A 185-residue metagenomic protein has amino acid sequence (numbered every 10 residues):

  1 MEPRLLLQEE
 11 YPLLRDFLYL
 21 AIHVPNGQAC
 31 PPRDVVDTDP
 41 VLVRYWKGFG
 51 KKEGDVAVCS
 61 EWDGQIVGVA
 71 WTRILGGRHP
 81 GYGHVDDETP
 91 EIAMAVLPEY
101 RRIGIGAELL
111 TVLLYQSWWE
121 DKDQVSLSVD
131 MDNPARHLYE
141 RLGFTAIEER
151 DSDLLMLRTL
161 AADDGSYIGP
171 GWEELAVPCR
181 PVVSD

Functional and structural regions predicted by a protein language model:
M1-D16: A short beta-loop-alpha structural element at the N-terminal edge of CoA-dependent acyl/N-acetyltransferase catalytic
R15-P25: Hydrophobic alpha-helical core bundles mediating ligand binding, dimerization, or RNAP-core interactions
H23, P32-C59: Active-site rim helix/loop that mediates acceptor-substrate recognition in acyltransferases
K51-D55, E61-A93: Conserved acyl-donor/pantetheine-binding loop and adjacent beta-alpha core of acyl/acetyltransferases and related
D86-P90, D123-P134, E140-L142, I147-D185: C-terminal "cap" of GNAT-fold acetyltransferases
E91-R102, V129: A short, internal acetyl-CoA/4′-phosphopantetheine-binding micro-motif in the GNAT/acyltransferase core
R102-S117, E140-R141: Conserved acetyl-CoA-binding loop-helix of GNAT-fold acetyltransferases
